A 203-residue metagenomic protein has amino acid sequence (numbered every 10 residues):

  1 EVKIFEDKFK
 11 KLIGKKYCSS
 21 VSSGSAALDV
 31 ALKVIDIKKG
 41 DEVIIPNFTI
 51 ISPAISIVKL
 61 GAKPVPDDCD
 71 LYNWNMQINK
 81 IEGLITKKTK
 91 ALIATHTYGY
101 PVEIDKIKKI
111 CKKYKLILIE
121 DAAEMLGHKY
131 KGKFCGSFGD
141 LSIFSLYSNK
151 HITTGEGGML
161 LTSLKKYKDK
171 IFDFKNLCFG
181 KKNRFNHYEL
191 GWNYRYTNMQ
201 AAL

Functional and structural regions predicted by a protein language model:
E1-E42, I55-L60, P66-D68, K133: Phosphate-binding glycine-rich loop
K3-G14, N79-K87, D105-K115, K165-D173: Replace "anionic and nucleotidyl ligands
I4, A26, I51-S52, G99-V102 (+1 more regions): Short alpha-helical
V21, S25, N47, I51 (+6 more regions): Glycine-rich phosphate-binding loop at the start of an alpha helix
K33-K113, I117-A122, K129: PLP-dependent aminotransferase-like
L84-T86, F134-G139: Active-site nucleotide-sugar/metal-binding loop of Leloir-type enzymes
M125-K131, F138-L203: Active-site region of PLP-dependent enzymes
